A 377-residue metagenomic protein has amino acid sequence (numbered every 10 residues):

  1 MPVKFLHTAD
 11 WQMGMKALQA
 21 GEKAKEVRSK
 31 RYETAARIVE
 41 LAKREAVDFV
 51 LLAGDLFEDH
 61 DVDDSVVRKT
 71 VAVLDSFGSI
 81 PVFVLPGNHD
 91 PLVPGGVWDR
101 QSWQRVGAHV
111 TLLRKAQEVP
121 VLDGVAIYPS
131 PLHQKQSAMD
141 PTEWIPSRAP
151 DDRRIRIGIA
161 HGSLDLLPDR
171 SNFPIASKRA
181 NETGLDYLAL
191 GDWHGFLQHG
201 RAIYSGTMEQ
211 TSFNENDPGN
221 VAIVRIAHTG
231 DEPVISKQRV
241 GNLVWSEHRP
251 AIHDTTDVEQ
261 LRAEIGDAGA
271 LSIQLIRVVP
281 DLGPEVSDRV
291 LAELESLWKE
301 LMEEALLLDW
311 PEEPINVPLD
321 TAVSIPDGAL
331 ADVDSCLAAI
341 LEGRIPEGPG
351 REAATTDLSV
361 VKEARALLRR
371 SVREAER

Functional and structural regions predicted by a protein language model:
M1, H228-R377: Accessory, non-catalytic peripheral segments of nucleic-acid enzymes
M1-K69, S147-D152, T355-L358, K362 (+2 more regions): N-terminal active-site segment of His-dependent metallophosphoesterases
P2, V47, S79, G124 (+4 more regions): A general structural motif
A36-A46, P146, T255-G269: A short, well-ordered alpha-helical element
F49, E58-I203, T207-P218: His/Asp/Glu-rich metal-coordinating catalytic cores of metallo-dependent phosphodiesterases/hydrolases acting on
F57, Q134-K135, G283-D288: Short acidic, S/G/P-rich loop/turn micro-motifs used as interaction or catalytic elements
